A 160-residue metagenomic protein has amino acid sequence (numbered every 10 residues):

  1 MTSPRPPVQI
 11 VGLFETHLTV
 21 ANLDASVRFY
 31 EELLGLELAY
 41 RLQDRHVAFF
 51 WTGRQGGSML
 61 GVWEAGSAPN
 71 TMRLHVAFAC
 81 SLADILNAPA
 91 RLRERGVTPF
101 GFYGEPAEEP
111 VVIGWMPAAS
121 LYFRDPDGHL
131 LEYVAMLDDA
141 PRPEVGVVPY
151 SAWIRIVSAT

Functional and structural regions predicted by a protein language model:
M1-P7, V157-T160: Basic/polar N-terminal segments that are highly enriched at the extreme N-terminus, encompassing both cleavable
V8, H17-S58: Core segments of cupin and vicinal oxygen chelate
I10-G12, P69-R73, G114-W115: Short glycine-enriched loop/turn motifs at secondary-structure junctions
T16, V76: Hydrophobic adenine-recognition pocket in adenosine-nucleotide-binding enzymes
L23-D24, A77-P126, L130, D138-E144 (+1 more regions): Vicinal oxygen chelate
M59, E132-Y133: Short glycine-/small-residue motifs
